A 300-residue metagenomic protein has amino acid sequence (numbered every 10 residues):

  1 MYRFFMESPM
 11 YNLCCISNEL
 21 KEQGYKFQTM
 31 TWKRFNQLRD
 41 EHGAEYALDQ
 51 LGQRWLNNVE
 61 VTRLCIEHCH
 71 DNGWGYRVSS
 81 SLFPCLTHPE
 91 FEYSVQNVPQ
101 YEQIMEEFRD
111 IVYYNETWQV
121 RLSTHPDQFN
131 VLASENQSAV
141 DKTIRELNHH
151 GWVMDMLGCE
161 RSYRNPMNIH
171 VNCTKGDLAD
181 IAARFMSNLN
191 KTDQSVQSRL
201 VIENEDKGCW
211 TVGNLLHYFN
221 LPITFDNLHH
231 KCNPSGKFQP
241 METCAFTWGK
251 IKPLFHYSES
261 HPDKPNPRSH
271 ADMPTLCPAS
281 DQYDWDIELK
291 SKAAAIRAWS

Functional and structural regions predicted by a protein language model:
M1-R121, N130-I144, G151-W152, M156-C159 (+4 more regions): Alpha/beta catalytic barrel-like cores
W32-R39, A179-S187: Short, composition-biased local secondary-structure segments
F83-C85, Q128-V131, C173-K175, H230: A short, flexible beta-alpha/helix-coil linker loop
L122-N130, I223-K231, E259: Histidine-centered catalytic micro-motifs
P126-Q128, N168-C173, I202-D206, N227: Short, structured patches in soluble enzyme cores that scaffold and shape functional sites
L147-H149, V153, P166, T174 (+1 more regions): Contiguous N-terminal and early-domain "leader" segments and peripheral loops that mark the onset or edge of a domain
N165-I181, P262: Glycine-rich phosphate-binding "P-loop"
A182-K252: Acidic/histidine-rich catalytic cores of soluble enzymes
